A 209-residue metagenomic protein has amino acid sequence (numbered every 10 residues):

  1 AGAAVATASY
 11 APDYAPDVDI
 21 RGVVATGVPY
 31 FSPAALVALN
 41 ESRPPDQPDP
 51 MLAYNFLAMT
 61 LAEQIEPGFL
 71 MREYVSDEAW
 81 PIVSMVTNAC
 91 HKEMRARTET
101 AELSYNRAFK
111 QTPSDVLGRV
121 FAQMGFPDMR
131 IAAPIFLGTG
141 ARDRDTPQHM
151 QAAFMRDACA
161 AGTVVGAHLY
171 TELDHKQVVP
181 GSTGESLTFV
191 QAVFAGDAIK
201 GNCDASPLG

Functional and structural regions predicted by a protein language model:
A1-G2, V28-S32, A141-D145, E172-Q177: Solvent-exposed loop/turn segments at secondary-structure junctions within structured extracellular/periplasmic domains
G2-A15: Short glycine-enriched nucleophile-adjacent loop and the immediately C-terminal alpha-helix near the catalytic center
A15-Y30: A conserved short beta-strand
V18-G22, I131-P134, A161-G166: Loop/turn elements at helix/coil->beta-strand transitions in domains of secreted/extracellular proteins
T26-F126: Accessory cap/linker subdomain of secreted extracellular hydrolases
V37, F109, P113-S114, G118-R119 (+1 more regions): C-terminal catalytic histidine-bearing segment of alpha/beta-hydrolase fold enzymes
R130, R144-A152, V178: Conserved alpha/beta-hydrolase "acid-adjacent" motif
I131, I135-D143: Short beta-strand/loop motif that positions the catalytic acidic residue of the alpha/beta-hydrolase fold
